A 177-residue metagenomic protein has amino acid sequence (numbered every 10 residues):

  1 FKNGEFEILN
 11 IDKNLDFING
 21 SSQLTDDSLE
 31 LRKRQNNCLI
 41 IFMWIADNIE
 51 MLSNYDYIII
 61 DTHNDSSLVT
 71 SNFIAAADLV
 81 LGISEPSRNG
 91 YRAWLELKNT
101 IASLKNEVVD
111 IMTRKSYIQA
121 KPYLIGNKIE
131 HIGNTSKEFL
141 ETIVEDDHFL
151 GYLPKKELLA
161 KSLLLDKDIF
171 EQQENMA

Functional and structural regions predicted by a protein language model:
F1: Active-site donor-binding segments of glycosyltransferases and PAPS-dependent sulfotransferases
G4-I11, F17-S67: Cytosolic-facing regulatory segments adjacent to core modules
N14-F17, H148-Y152: Conserved beta-strand scaffold positions in the cores of enzyme catalytic domains, especially in NTP/NDP-utilizing
I18-Q23, S84-E85, L153-K155: Short loop/turn segments at strand-loop or loop-helix junctions that form parts of catalytic or ligand-binding pockets
L29-R32, W94, T135-E138, S162-D166: Short aromatic-enriched loop/helix-cap "lid" or pocket-rim segments at secondary-structure transitions that line
K33-I41, A93, K128, I132-T135 (+1 more regions): Soluble or luminal CAZymes and related metallo-dependent hydrolases
S53, Y57-L150: Conserved catalytic-core segment of NTP-binding enzymes
E157-A177: C-terminal boundary of histidine-terminating zinc-finger modules
